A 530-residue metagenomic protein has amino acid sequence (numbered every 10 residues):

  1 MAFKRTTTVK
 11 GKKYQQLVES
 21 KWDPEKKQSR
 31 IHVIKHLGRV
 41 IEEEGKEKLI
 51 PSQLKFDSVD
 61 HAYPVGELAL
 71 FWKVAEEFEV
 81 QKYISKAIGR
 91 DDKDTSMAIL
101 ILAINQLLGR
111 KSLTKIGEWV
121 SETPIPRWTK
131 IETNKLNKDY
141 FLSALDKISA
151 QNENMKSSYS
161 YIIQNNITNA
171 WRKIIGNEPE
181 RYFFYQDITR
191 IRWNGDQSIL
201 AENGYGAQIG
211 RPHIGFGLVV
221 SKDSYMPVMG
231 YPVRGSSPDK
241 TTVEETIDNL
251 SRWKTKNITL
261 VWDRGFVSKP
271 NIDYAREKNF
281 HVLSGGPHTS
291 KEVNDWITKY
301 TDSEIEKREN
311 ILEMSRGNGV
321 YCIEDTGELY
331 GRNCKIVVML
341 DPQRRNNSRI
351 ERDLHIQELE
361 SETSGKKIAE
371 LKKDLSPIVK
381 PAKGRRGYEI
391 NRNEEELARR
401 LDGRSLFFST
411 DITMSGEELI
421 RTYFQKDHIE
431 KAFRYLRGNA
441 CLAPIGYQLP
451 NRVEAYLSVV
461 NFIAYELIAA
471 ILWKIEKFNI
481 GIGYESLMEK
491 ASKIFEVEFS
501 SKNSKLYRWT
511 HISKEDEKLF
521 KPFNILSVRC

Functional and structural regions predicted by a protein language model:
M1-Y185, R190-G195, G217-G230, R234-S236 (+2 more regions): Dynamic "connector" segments at or just before major functional cores
P24-K26, T123-W128, Q151, N177-E178 (+6 more regions): Secondary-structure transition/capping motifs at alpha-helix termini and the adjoining loop/turn into the next element
E25-K27, K111-K115, R127-T129, W193-D196 (+13 more regions): Short helix/loop capping segments that flank catalytic or ligand/cofactor-binding pockets
K27, Y465-E498: Conserved nucleotidyltransferase catalytic core and NTase-mimicking acidic/glycine-rich helix/loop elements in nucleic
S96, L108, S112, T133 (+8 more regions): Secondary-structure capping and boundary motifs in well-ordered enzyme cores
P212, M229-P232, K278-T422, E489-C530: An anionic, glycine-rich sequence signature occurring as long contiguous blocks
V228-D248, R252-T255, T259, F266-N310 (+1 more regions): Catalytic or ion-translocation cores adjacent to nucleophile or general acid/base/metal-coordination motifs in diverse
L419-Y447: Short amphipathic alpha-helical "interface-anchor" segments enriched in bulky aromatics
